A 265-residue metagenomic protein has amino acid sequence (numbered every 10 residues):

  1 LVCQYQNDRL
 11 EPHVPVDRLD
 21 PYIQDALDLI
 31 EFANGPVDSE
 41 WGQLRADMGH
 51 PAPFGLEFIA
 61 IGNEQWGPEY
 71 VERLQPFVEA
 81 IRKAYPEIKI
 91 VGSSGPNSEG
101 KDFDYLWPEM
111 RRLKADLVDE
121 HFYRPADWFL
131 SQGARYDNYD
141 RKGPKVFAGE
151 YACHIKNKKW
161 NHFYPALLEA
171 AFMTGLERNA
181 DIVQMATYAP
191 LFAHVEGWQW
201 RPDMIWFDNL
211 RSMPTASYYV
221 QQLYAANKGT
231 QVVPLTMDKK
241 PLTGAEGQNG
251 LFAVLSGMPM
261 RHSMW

Functional and structural regions predicted by a protein language model:
L1-R111, Y123, D127: Substrate-binding cleft and catalytic face of glycoside hydrolase catalytic domains, especially the flexible beta-alpha
G42-D47, Q132-R135, G247-F252: Active-site-adjacent structural elements in folded domains
E72-R73, S98-D102, Y164-A170, G247: Short, glycine/acidic-rich beta->alpha junctions
V78-R82, P86-K89, W107-R112, D116-N227 (+1 more regions): Catalytic-core region of carbohydrate-active enzymes that cleave or remodel glycosidic bonds
N97, A189-H194, T236-L242: A glycine-rich phosphate-binding loop feature that marks nucleotide/adenosyl-phosphate handling sites
M213-Q248: A structural signal for beta-strand and strand-to-loop patches characteristic of beta-rich domains
N249-W265: Carbohydrate-binding surface patches
